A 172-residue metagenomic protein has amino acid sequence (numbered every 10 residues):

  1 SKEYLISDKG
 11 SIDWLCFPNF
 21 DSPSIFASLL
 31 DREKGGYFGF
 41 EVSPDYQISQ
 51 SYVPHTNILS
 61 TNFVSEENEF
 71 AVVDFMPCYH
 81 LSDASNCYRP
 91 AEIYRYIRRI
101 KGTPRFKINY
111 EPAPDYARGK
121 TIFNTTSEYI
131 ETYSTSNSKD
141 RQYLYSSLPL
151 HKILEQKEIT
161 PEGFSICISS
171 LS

Functional and structural regions predicted by a protein language model:
S1-S172: Beta-sandwich/jelly-roll carbohydrate-recognition scaffolds of carbohydrate-active enzymes
